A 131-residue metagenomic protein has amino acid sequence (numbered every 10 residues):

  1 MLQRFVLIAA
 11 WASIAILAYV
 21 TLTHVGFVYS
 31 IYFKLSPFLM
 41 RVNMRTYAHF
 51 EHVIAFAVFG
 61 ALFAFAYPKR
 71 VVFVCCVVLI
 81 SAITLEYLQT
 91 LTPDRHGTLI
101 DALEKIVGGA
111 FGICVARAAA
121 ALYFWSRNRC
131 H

Functional and structural regions predicted by a protein language model:
M1-I100, I106, A110-H131: Bulky hydrophobic segments
